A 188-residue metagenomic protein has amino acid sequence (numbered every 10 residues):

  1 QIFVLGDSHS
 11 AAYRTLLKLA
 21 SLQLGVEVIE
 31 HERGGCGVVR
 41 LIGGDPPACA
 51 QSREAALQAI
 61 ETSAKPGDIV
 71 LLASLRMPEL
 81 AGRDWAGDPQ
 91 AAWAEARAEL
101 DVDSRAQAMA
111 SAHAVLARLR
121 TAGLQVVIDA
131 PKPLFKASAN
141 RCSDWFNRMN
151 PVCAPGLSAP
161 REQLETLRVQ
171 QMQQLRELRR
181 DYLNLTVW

Functional and structural regions predicted by a protein language model:
Q1-W188: Extracellular glycan-modifying ectodomains
